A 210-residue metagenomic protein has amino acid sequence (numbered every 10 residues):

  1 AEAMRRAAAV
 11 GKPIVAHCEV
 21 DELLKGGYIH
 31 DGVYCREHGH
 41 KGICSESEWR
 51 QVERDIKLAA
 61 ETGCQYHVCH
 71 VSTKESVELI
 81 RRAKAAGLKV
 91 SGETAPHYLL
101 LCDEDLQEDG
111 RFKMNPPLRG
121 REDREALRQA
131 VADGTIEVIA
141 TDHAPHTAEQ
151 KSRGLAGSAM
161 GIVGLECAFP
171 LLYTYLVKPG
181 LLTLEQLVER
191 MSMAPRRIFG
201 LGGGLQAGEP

Functional and structural regions predicted by a protein language model:
A1-I139: Histidine/acidic residue-rich metal-binding segments in metalloenzymes
E37-G63, F112, D133, E137-I139 (+1 more regions): His/Asp/Glu-enriched, well-ordered alpha-helical/loop segment that forms or immediately abuts the divalent-metal
